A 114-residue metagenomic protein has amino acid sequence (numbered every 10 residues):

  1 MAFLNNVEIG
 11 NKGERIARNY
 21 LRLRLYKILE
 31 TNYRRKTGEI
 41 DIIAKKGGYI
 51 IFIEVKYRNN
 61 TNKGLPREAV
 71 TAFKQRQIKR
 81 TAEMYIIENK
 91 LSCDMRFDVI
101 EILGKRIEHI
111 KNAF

Functional and structural regions predicted by a protein language model:
M1-L23, N62, E68: Solvent-exposed, charged helical/coil patches that constitute nucleic-acid or partner-interaction surfaces
L23-K36: A short acidic/basic microdomain associated with nuclease active sites
N32, A69, H109: Conserved beta-strand positions that form and line the central face of beta-propeller blades
T37, G48-F52, D94, I107: Structural motif
I40-T61, I78: Conserved catalytic cores of phosphodiester-cleaving nucleases, focusing on short active-site segments
Y57-K105: Catalytic cores of nucleic-acid endonucleases
I102, R106-F114: Short, low-complexity, polybasic intrinsically disordered segments
